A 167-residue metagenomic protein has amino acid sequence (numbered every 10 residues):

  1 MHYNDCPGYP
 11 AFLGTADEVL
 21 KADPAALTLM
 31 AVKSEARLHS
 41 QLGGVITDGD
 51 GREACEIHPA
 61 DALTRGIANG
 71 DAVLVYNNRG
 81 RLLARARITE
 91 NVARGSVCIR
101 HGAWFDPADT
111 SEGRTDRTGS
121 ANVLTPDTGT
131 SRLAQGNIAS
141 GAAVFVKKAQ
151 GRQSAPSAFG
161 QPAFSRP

Functional and structural regions predicted by a protein language model:
M1-V45: Long, low-complexity segments enriched in small/aliphatic residues
S40-P167: Long, contiguous, secondary-structure-rich segments that constitute the structural scaffold of globular domains
